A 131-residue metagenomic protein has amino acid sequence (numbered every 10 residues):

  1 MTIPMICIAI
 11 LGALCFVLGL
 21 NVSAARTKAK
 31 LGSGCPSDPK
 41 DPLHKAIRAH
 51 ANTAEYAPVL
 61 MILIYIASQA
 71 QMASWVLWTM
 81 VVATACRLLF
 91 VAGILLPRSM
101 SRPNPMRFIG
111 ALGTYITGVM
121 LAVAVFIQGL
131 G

Functional and structural regions predicted by a protein language model:
T2, P42, A46-A49, Q71-S74 (+1 more regions): Juxtamembrane loop-transmembrane helix junctions in multi-pass integral membrane proteins, especially the extracellular
T2-L31: N-terminal signal-anchor transmembrane alpha helix
C7-I10, I47-H50, T79-V82, M106-G113: Physicochemical signature of membrane-embedded alpha-helices that form the seven-helix bundle of GPCRs, emphasizing
L20-R48: Cytosolic, membrane-interface loops and tails of multi-pass inner-membrane proteins
A51-I64, G118-V119: Core segments of transmembrane alpha-helices that mediate helix-helix packing or line hydrophobic substrate/ligand
I64-C86: Short alpha-helical packing/oligomerization segments
L89-T117: Interfacial loop-to-transmembrane junctions
A122-G131: Juxtamembrane boundary at the C-terminal end of a transmembrane helix
